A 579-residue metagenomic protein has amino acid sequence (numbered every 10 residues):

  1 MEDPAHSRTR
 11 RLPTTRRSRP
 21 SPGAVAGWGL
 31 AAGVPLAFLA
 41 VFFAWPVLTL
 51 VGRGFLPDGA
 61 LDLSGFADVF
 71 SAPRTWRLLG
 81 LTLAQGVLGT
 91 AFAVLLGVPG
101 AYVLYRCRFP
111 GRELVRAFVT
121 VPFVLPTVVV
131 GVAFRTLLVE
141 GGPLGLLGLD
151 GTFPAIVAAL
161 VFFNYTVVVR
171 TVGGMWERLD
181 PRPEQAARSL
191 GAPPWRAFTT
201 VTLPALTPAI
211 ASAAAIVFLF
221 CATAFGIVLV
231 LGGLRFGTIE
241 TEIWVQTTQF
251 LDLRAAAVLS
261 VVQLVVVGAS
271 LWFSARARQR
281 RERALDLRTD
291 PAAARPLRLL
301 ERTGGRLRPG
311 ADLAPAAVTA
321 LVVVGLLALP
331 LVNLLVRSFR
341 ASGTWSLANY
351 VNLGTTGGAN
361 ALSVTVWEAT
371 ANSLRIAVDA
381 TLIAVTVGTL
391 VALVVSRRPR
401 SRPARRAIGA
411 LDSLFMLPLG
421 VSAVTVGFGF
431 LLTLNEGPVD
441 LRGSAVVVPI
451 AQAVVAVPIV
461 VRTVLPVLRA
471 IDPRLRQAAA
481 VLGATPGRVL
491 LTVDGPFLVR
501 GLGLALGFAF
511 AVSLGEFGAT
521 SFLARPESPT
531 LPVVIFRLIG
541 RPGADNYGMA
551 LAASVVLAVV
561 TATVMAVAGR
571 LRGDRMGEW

Functional and structural regions predicted by a protein language model:
M1-V34, S274-L321, P399-R406, A568-W579: Transmembrane alpha-helical segments of polytopic membrane transport and secretion proteins
V25-G59, S71-E177, A205-G226, V230-G232 (+8 more regions): Membrane-water interface segments at the C-terminal ends of transmembrane alpha-helices in multi-pass inner-membrane
D62-F70, S346-N360: A short amphipathic helical element positioned immediately N-terminal to and/or at the very start of a transmembrane
L79, G191-P193, T200, T370 (+1 more regions): Polytopic alpha-helical membrane proteins, predominantly small-molecule transporters/carriers
C107, E177-L206, Q249, T355 (+2 more regions): Short helix-to-coil transition segments within interhelical loops that connect adjacent transmembrane helices
G226-L251, A341-W345, F517-Y547, G577: Glycine-rich helix-loop "coupling/hinge" segments at transmembrane-helix boundaries in multipass transporters
I471-L475: A donor-sugar binding/catalytic signature common to diverse glycosyltransferases and related nucleotide-sugar
